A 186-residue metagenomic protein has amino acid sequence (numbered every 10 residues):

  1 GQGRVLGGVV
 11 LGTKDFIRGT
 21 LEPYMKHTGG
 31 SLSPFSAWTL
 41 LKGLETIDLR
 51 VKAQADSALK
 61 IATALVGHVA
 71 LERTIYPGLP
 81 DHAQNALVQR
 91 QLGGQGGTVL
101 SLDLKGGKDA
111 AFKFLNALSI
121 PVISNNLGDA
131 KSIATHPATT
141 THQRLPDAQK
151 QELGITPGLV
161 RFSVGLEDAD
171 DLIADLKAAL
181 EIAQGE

Functional and structural regions predicted by a protein language model:
G1-V99, D103-I133: Active-site C-terminal subdomain of aminotransferase-like
N116, S132-E186: PLP-dependent enzyme catalytic core of the Aspartate aminotransferase-like
